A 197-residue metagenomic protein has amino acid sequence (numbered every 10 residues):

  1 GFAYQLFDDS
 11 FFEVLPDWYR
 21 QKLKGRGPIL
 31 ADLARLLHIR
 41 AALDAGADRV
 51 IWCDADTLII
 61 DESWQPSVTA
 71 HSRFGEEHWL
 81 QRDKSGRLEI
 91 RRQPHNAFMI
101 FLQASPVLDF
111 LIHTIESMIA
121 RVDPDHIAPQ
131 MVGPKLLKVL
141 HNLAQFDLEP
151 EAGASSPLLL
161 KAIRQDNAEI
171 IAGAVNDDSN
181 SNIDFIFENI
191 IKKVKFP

Functional and structural regions predicted by a protein language model:
F2-A45: Active-site-proximal specificity loops/subdomain of glycosyltransferases
Y4, D48-V50, D147-L148: Hydrophobic anchor at the start of a short beta-strand that flanks the dinucleotide cofactor-binding loop
S10-E13, T57-I59, L80, A104-P106: Short, solvent-exposed loop/turn segments at secondary-structure junctions
E13-R20, K84-G86, L158-I171: Short, solvent-exposed polar/charged micro-motifs at secondary-structure junctions
A31-Q81: GT-A fold catalytic core of metal-dependent nucleotide-sugar glycosyltransferases, centered on the diacidic
L33-L37, Q93, M131-V139: A structural signal for well-ordered alpha-helical segments within the folded catalytic domains of diverse enzymes
W64-M131: Conserved catalytic core of nucleotide-sugar-dependent glycosyltransferases
V107-P197: Catalytic core and acceptor-binding pocket of nucleotide-sugar-dependent glycosyltransferases
